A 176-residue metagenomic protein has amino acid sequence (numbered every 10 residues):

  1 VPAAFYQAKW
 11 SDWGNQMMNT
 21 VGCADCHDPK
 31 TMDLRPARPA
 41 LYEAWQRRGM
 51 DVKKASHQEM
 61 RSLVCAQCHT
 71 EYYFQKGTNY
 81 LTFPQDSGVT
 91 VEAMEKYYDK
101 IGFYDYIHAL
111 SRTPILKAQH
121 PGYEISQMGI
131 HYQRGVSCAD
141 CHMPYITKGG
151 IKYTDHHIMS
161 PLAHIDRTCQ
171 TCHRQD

Functional and structural regions predicted by a protein language model:
P2-T20, A24-D140, P144-D176: Primarily the internal scaffold of c-type cytochrome electron-transfer domains, especially repeated/multiheme c-type
